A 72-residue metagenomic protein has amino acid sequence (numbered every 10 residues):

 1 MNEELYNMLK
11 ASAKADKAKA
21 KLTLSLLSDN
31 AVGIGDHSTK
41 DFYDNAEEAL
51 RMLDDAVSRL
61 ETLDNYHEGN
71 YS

Functional and structural regions predicted by a protein language model:
M1-S72: Extended, charge-rich alpha-helical interface modules
